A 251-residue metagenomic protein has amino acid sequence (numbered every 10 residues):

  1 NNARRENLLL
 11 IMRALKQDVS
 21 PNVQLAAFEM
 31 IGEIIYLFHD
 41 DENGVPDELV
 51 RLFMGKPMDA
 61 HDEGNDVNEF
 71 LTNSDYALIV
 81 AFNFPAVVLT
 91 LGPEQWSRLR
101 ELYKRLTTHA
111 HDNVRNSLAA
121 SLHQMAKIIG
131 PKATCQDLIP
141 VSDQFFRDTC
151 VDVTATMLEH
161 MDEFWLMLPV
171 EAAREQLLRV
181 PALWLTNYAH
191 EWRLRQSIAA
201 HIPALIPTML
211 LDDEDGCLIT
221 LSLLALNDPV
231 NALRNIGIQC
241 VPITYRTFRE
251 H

Functional and structural regions predicted by a protein language model:
N1-H251: Extended, low-complexity, acidic/polar intrinsically disordered regions that flank or interrupt HEAT/TOG/ARM solenoid
